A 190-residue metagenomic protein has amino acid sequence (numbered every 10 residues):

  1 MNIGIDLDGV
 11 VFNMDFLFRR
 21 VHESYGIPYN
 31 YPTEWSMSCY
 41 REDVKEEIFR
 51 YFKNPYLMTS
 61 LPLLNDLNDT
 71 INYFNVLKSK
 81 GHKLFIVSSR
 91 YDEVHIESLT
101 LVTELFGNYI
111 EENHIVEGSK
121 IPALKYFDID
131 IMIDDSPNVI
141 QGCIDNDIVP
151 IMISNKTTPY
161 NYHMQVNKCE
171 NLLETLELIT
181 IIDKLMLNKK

Functional and structural regions predicted by a protein language model:
M1-R50: Active-site neighborhood of HAD-like aspartate-dependent phosphohydrolases
E23, N75-K78, I144-D145: Anion (oxyanion) recognition and catalysis
S60-L63, L67-L99: Substrate-recognition element of Asp-dependent hydrolases with the DxDx(T/V) motif
K83-F85, I131, I151: A structural signal for isolated positions on well-ordered beta-strands in alpha/beta enzyme cores
S89-I133, P137-Q141: Substrate-recognition "cap/lid" segment bordering the active-site pocket of phosphatases
E112-E117, Q165-E177: Short acidic-hydrophobic, aromatic-tinged amphipathic segments that line or gate anion-handling sites
K125-Y126, E174-N188: Short amphipathic alpha-helix with an adjacent loop that forms part of the alpha/beta core around
I133-E170: Acidic, Mg2+-coordinating phosphoryl-transfer loop and its flanking beta/alpha structural elements, shared across
